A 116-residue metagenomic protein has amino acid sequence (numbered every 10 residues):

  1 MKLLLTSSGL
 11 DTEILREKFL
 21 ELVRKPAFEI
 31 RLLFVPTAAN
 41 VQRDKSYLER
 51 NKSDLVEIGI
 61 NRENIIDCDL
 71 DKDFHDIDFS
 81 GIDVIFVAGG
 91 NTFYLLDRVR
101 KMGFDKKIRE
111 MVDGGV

Functional and structural regions predicted by a protein language model:
M1-A88: N-terminal beta1-alpha1 cap of cysteine-dependent amidohydrolase-like domains
L20, K52, D105-V112: Short amphipathic alpha-helical segments and helix-helix/interface helices
I60, G103, G115-V116: Residue-level recognition of short, well-ordered coil/turn positions that link secondary-structure elements
D67-D73, R100-I108: Short acidic (Asp/Glu) patches
V87-G89, I108-V116: Catalytic nucleophile loop
T92-M102: Glycine/threonine-rich flexible loop motifs
